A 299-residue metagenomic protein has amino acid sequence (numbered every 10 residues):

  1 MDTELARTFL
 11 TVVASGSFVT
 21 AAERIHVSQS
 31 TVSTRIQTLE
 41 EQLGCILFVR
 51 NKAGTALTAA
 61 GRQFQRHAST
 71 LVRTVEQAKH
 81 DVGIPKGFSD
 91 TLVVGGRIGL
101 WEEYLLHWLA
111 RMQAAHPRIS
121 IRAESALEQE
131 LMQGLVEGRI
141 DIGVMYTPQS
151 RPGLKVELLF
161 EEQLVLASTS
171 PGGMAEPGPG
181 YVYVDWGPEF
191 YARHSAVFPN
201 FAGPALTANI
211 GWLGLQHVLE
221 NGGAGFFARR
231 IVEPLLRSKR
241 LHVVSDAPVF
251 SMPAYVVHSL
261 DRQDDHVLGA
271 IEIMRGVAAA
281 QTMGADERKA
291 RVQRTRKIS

Functional and structural regions predicted by a protein language model:
L10-S28: Short helix-boundary/capping micro-motifs
E40-L57: A short LG(V/I)-centered, amphipathic sequence patch enriched for acidic residue(s) preceding the LG motif
V82-W101, A115-I119, E162-Q163: Interdomain hinge and pocket-entrance segments immediately C-terminal to HTH DNA-binding domains
H107-W108, Q129-L164, S168: Short beta-strand-centered segments that line the small-molecule binding cleft or hinge of alpha/beta clamshell
L127-L131, Y146, P199-P253, G284: Hydrophobic hinge/microswitch elements
G153-S195, P253-L260: Hydrophobic/proline-rich hinge and linker segments of small-molecule sensing/allosteric domains, predominantly
P177-A205, N209-L215, Q281-R288: Secondary-structure junction motif
A192, R229-S238, A247-S299: C-terminal effector-binding regulatory domain of bacterial HTH transcription factors
